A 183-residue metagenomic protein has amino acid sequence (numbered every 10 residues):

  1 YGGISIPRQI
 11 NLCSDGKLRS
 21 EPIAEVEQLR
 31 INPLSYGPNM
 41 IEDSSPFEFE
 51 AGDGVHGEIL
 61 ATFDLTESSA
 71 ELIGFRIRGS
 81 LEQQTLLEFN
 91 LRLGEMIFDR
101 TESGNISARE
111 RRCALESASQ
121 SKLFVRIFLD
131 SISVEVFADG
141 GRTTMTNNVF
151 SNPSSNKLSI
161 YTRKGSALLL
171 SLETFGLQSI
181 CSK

Functional and structural regions predicted by a protein language model:
Y1-K183: Beta-rich accessory regions
